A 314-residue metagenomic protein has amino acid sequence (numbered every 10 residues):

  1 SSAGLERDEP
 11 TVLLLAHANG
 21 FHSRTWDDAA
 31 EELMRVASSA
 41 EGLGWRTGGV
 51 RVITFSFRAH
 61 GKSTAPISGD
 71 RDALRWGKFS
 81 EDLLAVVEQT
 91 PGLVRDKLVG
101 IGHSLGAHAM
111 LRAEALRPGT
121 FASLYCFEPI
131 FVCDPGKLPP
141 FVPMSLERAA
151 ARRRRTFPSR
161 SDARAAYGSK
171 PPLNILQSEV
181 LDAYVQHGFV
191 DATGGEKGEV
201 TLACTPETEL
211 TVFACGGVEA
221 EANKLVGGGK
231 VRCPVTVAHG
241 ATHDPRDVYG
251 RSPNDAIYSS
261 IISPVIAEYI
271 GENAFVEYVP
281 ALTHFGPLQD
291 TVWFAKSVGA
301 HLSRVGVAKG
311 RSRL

Functional and structural regions predicted by a protein language model:
S1-G4: A short loop-to-beta-strand scaffold at the N-terminal edge of the catalytic core in hydrolase folds
E6-A65: Conserved HGGG/HGGXW glycine-rich cap/lid loop of the alpha/beta-hydrolase fold
L15-A18, H103-S104, G240: Glycine-rich His-Gly loop
R51-V99, L116-R117: Active-site loop/oxyanion-hole signature of alpha/beta-hydrolase fold enzymes
G92-P139: Conserved hydrolase catalytic core segment
D134-G229: Helix-rich cap/lid subdomain of alpha/beta-hydrolase
Q186-I270, F275-Y278: Conserved serine/cysteine hydrolase catalytic core
V276-A295: Catalytic histidine-centered segment of alpha/beta-hydrolase-like enzymes
